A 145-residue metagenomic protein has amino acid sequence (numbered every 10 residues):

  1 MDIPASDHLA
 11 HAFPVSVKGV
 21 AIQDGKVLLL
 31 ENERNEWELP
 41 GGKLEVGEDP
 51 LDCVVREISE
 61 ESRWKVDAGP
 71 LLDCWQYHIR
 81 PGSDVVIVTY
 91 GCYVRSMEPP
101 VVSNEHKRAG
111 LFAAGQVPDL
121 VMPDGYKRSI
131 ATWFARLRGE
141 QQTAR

Functional and structural regions predicted by a protein language model:
M1-K18: Acidic, metal-coordinating catalytic segment for phosphate/diphosphate chemistry, firing primarily on the Nudix
V15-V17, G25, V86-V88, K107: Change "...and in nucleic-acid phosphodiester-cleaving endonucleases..." to "...and in nucleic-acid processing enzymes
G19, L71, Y90-C92: A structural signal for short, well-ordered beta-strand segments
I22-E60: Conserved Nudix-box catalytic region and its N-terminal flanking loop in Nudix hydrolases and closely related
W37, N104-R145: Nudix hydrolase/Nudix homology domain
W64-C74: A short coil-to-beta-strand element that immediately follows conserved catalytic motifs
Q76-P99, L137: Active-site-adjacent beta-strand/loop module that shapes the phosphate/pyrophosphate-binding cleft
